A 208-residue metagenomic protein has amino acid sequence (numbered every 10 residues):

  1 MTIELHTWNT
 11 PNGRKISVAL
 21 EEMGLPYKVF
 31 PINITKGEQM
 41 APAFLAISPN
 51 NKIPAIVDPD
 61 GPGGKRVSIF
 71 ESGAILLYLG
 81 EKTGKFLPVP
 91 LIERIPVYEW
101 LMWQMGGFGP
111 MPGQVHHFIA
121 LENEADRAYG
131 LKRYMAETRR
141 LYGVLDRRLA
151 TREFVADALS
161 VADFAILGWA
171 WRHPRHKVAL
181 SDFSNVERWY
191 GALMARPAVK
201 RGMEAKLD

Functional and structural regions predicted by a protein language model:
M1-Y129: GST-like domain detector, emphasizing the conserved glutathione-binding G-site in the N-terminal thioredoxin-like
I92, L101-P197, G202: GST-like fold's C-terminal all-alpha helical module
A205-K206: Exported/periplasmic ABC-transporter solute-binding proteins
